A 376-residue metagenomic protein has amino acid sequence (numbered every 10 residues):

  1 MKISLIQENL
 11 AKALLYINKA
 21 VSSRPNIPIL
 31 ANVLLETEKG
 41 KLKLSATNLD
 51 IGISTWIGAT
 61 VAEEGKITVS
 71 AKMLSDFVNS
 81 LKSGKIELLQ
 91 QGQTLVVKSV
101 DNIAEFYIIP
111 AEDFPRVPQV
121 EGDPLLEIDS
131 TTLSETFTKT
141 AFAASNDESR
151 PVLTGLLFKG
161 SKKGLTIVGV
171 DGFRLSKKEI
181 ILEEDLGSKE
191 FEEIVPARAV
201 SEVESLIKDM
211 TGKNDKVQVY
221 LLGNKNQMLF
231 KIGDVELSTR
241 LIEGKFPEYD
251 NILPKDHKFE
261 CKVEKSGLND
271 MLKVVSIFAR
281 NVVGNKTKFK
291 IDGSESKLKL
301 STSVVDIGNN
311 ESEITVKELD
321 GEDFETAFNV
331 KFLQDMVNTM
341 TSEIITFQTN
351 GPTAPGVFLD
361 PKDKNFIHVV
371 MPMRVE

Functional and structural regions predicted by a protein language model:
M1-E376: Structural preference for solvent-exposed beta-strand-turn elements and adjacent flexible terminal/loop segments within
